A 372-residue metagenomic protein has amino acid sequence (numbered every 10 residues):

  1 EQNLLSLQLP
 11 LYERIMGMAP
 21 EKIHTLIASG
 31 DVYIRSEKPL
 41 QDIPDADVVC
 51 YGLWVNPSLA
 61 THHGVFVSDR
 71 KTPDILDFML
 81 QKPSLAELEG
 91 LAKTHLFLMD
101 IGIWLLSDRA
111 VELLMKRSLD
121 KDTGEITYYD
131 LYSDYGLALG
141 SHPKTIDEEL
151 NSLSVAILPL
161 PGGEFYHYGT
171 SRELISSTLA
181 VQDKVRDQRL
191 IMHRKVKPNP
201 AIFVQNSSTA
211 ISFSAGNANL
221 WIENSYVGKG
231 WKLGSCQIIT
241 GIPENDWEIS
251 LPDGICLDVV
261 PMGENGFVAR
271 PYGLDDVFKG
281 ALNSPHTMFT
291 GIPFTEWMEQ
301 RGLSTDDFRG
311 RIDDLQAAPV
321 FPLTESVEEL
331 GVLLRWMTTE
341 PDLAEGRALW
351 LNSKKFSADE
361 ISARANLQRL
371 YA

Functional and structural regions predicted by a protein language model:
E1-T72: Conserved beta-loop-beta/alpha segment of the NTase-like Rossmann-fold superfamily that binds/positions NTPs
M16-M18, V32-R35, G52-S58, L85-G90 (+1 more regions): Left-handed beta-helix
T61, L98-M99: Short gly/pro-enriched beta-turn/loop segments at secondary-structure junctions
G64-K71, G90-T94, F203, T209: Noncatalytic linker/hinge segments flanking ATPase motor cores
S68, Q81, L160: Active-site donor-binding loop signature of nucleotide-sugar glycosyltransferases
K71-H95: A short, charged helix-loop
